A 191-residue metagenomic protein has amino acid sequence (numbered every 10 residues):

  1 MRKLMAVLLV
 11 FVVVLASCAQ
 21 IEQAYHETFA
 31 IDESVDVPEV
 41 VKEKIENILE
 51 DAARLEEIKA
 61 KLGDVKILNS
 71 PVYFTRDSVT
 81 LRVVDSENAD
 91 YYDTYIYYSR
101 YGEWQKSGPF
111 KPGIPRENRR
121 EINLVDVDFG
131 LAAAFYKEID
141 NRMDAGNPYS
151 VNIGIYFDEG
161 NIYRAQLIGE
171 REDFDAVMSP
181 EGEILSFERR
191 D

Functional and structural regions predicted by a protein language model:
M1-L4: Positively charged n-region of N-terminal signal peptides that target proteins for export
A6-F11: Hydrophobic helical h-region of N-terminal Sec-dependent signal peptides in bacterial secretory/periplasmic proteins
V14-S17: C-terminal motif of bacterial Sec signal peptides marking the signal peptidase cleavage site
A19-E22: Bacterial signal peptide processing site
E27-N47: Post-signal peptide N-terminal segment of mature Sec-exported envelope proteins
A60-T94, I153-M178: Exposed beta-strand-loop-beta-strand "reactive/processing" segments of non-cytosolic proteins
Y91-F110, E172-D191: A short, surface-exposed beta-strand/turn
Y101-Y149: Long, charged/polar, surface-exposed segments that mediate recognition or autoinhibition
